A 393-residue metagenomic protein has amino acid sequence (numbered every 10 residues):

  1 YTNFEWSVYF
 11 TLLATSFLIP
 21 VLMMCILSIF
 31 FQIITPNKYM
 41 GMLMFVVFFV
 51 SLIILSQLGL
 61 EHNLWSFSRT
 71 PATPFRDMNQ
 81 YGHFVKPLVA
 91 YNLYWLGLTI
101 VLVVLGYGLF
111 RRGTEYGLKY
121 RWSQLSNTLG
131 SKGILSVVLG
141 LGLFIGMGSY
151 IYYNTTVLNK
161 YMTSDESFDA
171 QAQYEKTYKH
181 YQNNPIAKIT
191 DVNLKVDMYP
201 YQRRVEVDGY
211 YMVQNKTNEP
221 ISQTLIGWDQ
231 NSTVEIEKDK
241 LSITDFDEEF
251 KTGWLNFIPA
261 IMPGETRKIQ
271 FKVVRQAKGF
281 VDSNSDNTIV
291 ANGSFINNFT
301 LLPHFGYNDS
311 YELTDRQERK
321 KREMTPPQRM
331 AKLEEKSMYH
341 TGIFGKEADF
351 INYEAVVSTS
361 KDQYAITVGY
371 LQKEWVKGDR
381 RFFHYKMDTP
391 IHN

Functional and structural regions predicted by a protein language model:
Y1-P36, P74-D77, F84-P87: Secretory targeting signals
F4, K38-L109, G113-G117, Y153 (+1 more regions): Terminal transmembrane helical anchor/hairpin motif
W6, R69, S131-R203, R316-M330 (+1 more regions): N-terminal, polar/Ser/Thr-rich
K38-L43, L118-L141: Membrane-interfacial entry segments at the cytosolic side of transmembrane helices
D165-T177, P185, K272-N393: Extended, low-hydrophobicity, Ser/Thr/Pro/Gly-biased non-transmembrane segments
V205-V213, F271, A355: Short, well-ordered beta-strand segments enriched in hydrophobic/aromatic residues
Y211-N218, W228: Asparagine-centered strand-capping/turn motif at beta-strand->loop junctions
P220-S222, Q230-N292, T341-G345, D379: A surface-exposed beta-strand-loop module
